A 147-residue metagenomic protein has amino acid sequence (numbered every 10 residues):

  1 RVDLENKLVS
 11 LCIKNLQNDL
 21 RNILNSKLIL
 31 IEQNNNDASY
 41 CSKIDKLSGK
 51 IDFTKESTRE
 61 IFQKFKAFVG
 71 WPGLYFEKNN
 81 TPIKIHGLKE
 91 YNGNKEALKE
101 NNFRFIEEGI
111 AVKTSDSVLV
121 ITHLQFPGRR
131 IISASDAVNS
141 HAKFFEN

Functional and structural regions predicted by a protein language model:
R1-Y91: Active-site-proximal loop/hinge segments within enzyme catalytic domains
D52-N147: An anion-binding loop in the catalytic cleft
